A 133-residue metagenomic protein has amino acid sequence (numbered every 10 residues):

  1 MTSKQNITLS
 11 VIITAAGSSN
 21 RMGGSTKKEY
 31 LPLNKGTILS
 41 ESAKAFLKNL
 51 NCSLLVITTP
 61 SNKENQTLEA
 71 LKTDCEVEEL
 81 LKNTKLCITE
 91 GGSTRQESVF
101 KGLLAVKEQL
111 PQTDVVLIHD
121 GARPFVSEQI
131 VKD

Functional and structural regions predicted by a protein language model:
S3-N65: N-terminal glycine-rich phosphate-binding loop and ensuing alpha1 helix
L9, S53-L54, T84-C87, T113-V116: Residue-level recognition of the N-termini of beta-strands and the immediately preceding loop/turn
A15-A16, T59, G91-G92, H119-G121: Fold-independent oxyanion-binding glycine-rich loops and adjacent beta-strand/coil segments at enzyme active sites
L31, L86-T89: Structural signal for short hydrophobic segments within the conserved structured cores of catalytic domains across
F46-N49, L71, V106: Hydrophobic C-terminal alpha-helix "anchor/cap" residues
N65-L71: Acidic helix N-cap motif at the loop->helix transition within catalytic regions of sugar-transfer enzymes
E76-L86: A short helix-to-beta-strand connector/capping loop
K85, S93-D133: Conserved beta-loop-beta/alpha segment of the NTase-like Rossmann-fold superfamily that binds/positions NTPs
